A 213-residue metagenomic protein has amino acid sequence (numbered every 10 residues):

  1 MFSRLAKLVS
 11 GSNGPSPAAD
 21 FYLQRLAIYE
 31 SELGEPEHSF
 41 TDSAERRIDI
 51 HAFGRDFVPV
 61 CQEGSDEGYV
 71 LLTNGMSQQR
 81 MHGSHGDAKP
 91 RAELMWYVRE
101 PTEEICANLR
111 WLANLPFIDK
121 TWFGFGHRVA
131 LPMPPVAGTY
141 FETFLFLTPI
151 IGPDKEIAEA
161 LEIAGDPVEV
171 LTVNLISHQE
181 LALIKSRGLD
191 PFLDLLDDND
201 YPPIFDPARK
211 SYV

Functional and structural regions predicted by a protein language model:
M1-V213: Acidic, proline/glycine-rich low-complexity IDRs
